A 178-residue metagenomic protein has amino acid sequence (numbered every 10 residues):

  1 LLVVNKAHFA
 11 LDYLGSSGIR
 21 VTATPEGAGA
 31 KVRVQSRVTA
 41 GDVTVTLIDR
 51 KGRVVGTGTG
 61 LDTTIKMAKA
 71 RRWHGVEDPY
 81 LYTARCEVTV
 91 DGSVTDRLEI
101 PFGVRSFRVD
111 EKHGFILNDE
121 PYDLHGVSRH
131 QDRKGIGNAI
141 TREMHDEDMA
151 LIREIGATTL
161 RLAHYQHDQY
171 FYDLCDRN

Functional and structural regions predicted by a protein language model:
L1-H167, L174: Secreted/periplasmic carbohydrate-active enzymes, especially glycoside hydrolases
D176-N178: Aromatic- and acidic-residue-enriched segments that line the glycan-binding/catalytic groove of carbohydrate-active
